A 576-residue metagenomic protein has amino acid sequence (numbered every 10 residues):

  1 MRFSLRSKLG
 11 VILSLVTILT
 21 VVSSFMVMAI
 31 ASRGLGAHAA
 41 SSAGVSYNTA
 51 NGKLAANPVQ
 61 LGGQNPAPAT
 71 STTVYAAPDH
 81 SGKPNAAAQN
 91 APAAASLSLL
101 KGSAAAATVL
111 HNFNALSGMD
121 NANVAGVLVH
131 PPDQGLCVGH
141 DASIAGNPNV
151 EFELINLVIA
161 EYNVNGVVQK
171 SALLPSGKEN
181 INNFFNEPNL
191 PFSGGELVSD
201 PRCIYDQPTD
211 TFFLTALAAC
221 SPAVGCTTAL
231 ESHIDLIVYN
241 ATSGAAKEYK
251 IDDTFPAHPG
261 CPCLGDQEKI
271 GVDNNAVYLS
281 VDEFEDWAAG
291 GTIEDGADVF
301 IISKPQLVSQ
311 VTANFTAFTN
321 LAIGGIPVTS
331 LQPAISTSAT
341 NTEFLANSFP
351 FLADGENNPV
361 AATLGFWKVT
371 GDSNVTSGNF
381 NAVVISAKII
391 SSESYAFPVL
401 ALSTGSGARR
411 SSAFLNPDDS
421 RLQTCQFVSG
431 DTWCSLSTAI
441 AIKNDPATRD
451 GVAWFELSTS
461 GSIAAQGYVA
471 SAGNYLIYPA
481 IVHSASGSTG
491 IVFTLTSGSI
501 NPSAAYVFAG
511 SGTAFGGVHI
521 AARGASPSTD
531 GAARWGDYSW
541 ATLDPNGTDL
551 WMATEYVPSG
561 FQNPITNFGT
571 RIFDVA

Functional and structural regions predicted by a protein language model:
M1-A40: Sec-dependent, cleavable N-terminal signal peptides
G34-A576: C-terminal PAP-associated
